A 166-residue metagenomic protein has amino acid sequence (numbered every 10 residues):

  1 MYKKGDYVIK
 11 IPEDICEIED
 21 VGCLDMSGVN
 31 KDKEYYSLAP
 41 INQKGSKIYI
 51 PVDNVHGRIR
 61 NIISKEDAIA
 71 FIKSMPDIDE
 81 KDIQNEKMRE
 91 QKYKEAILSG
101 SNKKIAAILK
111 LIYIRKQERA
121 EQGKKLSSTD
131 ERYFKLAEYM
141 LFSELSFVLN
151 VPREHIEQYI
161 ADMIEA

Functional and structural regions predicted by a protein language model:
M1-Y2: Absolute protein N-terminus
G5-D6: Loop/turn positions that initiate beta-strands
D14-L24: Short beta-strand-centered aromatic/proline hotspots
C23-D25, Q43-G45, V55-H56: Conserved nucleotide-binding/hydrolysis micro-motifs of P-loop NTPases
L24-Y35: Short, solvent-exposed secondary-structure boundary/capping segments
S37-V52: A short macromolecule-binding patch
D53-A166: Charge/polar-rich, low-complexity and marginally structured segments
